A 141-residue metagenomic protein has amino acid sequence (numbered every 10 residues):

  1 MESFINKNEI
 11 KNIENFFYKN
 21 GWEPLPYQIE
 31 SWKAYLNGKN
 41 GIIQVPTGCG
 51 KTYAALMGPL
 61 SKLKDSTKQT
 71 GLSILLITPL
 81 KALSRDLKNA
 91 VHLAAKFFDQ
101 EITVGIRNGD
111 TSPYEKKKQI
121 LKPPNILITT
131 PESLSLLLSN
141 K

Functional and structural regions predicted by a protein language model:
M1-N15: Conserved ASCE P-loop NTPase core motifs with emphasis on AAA+ ATPases
E14-K141: Conserved P-loop/Walker A NTP-binding site and adjacent catalytic elements of P-loop NTPases
